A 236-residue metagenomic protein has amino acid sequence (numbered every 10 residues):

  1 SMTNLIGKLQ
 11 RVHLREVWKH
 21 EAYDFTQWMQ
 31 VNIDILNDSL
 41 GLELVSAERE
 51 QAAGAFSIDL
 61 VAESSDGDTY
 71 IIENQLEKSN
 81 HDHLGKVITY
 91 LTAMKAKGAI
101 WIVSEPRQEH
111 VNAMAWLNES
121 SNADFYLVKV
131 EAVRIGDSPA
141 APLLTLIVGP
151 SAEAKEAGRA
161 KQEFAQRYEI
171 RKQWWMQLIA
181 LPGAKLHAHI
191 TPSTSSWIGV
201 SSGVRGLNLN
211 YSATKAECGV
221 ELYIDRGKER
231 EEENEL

Functional and structural regions predicted by a protein language model:
S1-L236: Charged, terminal alpha-helix-loop-beta segments that serve as non-catalytic nucleic-acid engagement and/or assembly
